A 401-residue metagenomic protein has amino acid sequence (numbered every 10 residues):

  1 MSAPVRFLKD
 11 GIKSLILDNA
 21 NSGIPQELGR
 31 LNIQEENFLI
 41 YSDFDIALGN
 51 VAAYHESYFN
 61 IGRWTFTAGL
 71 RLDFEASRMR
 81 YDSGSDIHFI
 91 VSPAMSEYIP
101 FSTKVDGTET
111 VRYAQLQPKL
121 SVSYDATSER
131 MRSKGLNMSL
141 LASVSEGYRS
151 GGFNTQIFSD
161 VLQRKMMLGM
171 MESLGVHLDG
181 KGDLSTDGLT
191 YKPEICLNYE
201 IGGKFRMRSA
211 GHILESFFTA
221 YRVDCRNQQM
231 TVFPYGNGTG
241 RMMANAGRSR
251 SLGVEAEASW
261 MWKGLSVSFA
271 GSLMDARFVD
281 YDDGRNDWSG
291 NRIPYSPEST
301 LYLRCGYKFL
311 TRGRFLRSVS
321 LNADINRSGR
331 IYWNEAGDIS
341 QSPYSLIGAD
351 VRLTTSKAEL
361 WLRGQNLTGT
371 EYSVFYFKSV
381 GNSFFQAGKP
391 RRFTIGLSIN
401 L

Functional and structural regions predicted by a protein language model:
M1, F66-L70, P118, R132 (+9 more regions): Transmembrane beta-strands of outer-membrane beta-barrel proteins
M1-A3, D45-A53, I61-W64, L70-R80 (+11 more regions): Transmembrane beta-barrel architecture of outer-membrane proteins
M1-N137, K165, M171-D179, A270: Signature of Gram-negative outer-membrane beta-barrel scaffolds
S2-N19, D82-P93, Q156-K165, V232-M242 (+3 more regions): Flexible, surface-exposed loop regions and adjacent strand-edge segments of Gram-negative outer-membrane beta-barrel
N37-D43, F101-E109, S185-T190, T239-N245 (+4 more regions): Extracellular loop and loop/strand-boundary signature of outer-membrane beta-barrel proteins
R63, F74, G211, E215-N227 (+2 more regions): Gram-negative outer-membrane beta-barrel transporters
R130-R132, L141-S143, M166-A244, R250-L252 (+1 more regions): Membrane-embedded beta-barrel scaffold of Gram-negative outer-membrane proteins
Y148, K263, N326-N334, A349-L401: C-terminal beta-signal and adjacent terminal beta-strands/loops of Gram-negative outer-membrane beta-barrel proteins
